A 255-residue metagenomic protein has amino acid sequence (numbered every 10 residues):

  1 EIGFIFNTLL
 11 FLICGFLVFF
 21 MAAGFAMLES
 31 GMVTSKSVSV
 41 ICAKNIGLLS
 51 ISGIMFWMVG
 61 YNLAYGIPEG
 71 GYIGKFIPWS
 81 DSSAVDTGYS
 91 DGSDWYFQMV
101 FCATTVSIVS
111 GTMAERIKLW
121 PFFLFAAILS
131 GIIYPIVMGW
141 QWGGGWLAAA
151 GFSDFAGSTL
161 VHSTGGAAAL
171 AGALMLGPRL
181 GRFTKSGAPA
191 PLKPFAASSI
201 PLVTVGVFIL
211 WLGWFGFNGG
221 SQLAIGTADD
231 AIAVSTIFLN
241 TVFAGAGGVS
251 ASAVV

Functional and structural regions predicted by a protein language model:
E1-V255: Hydrophobic alpha-helical transmembrane bundles of multi-pass membrane proteins
